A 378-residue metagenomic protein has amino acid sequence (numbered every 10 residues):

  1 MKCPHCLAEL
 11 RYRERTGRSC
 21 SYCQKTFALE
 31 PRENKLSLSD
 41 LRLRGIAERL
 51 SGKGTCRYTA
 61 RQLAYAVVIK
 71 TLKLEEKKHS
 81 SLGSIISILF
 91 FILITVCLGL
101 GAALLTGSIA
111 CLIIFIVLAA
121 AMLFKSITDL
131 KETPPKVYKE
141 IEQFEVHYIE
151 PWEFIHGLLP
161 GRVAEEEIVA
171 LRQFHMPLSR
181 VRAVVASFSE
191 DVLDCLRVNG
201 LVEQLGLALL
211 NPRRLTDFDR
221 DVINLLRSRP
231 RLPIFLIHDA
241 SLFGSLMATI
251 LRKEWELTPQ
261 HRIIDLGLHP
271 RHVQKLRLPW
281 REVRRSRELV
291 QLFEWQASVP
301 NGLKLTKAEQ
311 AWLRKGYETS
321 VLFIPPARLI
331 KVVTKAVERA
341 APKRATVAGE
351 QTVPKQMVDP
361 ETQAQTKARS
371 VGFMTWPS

Functional and structural regions predicted by a protein language model:
M1-L232, M247-S378: Nucleic-acid enzyme cleavage-core boundary/entry regions
L232-L246: Internal, well-ordered interaction modules that form the hydrophobic cores of assembly/scaffold domains in eukaryotic
